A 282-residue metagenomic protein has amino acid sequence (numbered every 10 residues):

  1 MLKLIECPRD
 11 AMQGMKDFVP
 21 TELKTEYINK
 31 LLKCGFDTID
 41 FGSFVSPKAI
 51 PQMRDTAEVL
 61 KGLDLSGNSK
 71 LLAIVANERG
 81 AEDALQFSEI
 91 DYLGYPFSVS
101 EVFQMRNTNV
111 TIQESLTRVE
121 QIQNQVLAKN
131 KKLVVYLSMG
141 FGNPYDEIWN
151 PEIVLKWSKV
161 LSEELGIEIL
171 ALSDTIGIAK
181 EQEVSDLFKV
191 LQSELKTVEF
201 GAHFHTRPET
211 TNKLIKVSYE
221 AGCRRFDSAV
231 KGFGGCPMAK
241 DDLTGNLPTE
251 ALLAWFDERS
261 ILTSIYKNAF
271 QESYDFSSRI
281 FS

Functional and structural regions predicted by a protein language model:
M1-S282: Catalytic cores and adjacent flexible loops of soluble metabolic enzymes that perform enolate/carbanion chemistry on
